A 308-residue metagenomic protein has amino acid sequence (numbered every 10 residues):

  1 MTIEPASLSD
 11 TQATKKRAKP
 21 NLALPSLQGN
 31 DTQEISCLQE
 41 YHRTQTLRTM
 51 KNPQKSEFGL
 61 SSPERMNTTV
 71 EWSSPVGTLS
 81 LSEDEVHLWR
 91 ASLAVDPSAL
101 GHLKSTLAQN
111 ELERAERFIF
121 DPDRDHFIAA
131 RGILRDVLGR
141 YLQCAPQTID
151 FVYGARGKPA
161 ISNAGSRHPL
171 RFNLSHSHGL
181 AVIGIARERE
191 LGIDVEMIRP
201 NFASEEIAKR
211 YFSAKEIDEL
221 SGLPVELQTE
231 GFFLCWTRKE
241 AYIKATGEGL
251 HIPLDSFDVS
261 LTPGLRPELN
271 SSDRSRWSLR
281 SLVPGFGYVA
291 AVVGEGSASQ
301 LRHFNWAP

Functional and structural regions predicted by a protein language model:
S7-S9, R17: Low-acidity, Ser/Thr- and Arg-rich intrinsically disordered low-complexity segments
D10, N21, D31, Y41-H42 (+1 more regions): Intrinsic-disorder-associated, low-complexity terminal segments enriched in Asp/Asn/His/Tyr and depleted of Lys/Arg
R17-L24: Positively charged N-terminal leader segments that act as targeting/secretion signals
S26-N30: Periodic, rod-like helical contexts
K51-P308: Core catalytic alpha/beta fold that binds nucleotide/phospho-ligands
